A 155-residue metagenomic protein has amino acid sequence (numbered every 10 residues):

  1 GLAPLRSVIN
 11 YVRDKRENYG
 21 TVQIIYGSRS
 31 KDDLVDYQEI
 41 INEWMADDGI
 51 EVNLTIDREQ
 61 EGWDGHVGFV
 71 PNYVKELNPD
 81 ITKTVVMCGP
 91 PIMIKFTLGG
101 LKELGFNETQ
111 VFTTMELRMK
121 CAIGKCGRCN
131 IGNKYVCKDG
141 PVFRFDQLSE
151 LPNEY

Functional and structural regions predicted by a protein language model:
G1-K120: FNR/FR-type flavoprotein reductase catalytic core
L34, I123, Q147: Short acidic, gly/pro-rich beta-turn/loop elements at beta-sheet edges and active-site/ligand-binding grooves
I92, E116-P141: Local cysteine-cluster metal-coordination motifs and their immediate loop/turn environment, predominantly Fe-S cluster
F143-Y155: Short microdomains enriched in Cys/His and/or Lys/Arg
